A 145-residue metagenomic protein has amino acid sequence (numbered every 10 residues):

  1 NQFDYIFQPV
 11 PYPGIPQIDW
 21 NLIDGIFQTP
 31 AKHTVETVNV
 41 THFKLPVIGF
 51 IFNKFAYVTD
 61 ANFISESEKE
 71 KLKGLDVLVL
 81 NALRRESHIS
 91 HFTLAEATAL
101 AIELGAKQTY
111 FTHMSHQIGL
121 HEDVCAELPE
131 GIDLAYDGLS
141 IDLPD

Functional and structural regions predicted by a protein language model:
N1-V58, D123-D145: Binuclear metal-dependent hydrolase catalytic cores
T37-V38, V58-D60, L80, F111-T112: Thr-Gly-centered strand-to-loop micro-motif
K44-P46, I64-S67: A short, acidic/glycine-rich surface segment
A56-F63, K71: Well-ordered, non-transmembrane segments within structured domains
S65-D145: Binuclear metal-ion centers of metallo-dependent hydrolases, dominated by the metallo-beta-lactamase
